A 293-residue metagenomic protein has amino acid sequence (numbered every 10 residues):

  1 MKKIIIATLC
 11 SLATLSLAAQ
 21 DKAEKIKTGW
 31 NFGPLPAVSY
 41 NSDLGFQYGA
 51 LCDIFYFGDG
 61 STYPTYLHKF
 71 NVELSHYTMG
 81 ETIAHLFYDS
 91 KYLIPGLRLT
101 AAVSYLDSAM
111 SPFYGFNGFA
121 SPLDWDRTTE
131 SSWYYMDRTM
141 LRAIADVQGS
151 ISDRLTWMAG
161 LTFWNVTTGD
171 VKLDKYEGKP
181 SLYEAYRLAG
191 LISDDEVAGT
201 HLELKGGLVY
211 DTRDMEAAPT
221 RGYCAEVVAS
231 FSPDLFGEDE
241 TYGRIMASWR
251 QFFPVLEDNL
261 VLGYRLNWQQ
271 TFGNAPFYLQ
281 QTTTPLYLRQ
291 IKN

Functional and structural regions predicted by a protein language model:
K2-T8: Sec-dependent signal peptide recognition, specifically the positively charged N-region followed immediately by
C10-A18: Hydrophobic h-region of N-terminal signal peptides that target proteins for export in Gram-negative bacteria
T14, V147, D234: Conserved catalytic-core segments centered on acid/base and nucleophilic motifs
K22-F32, S39-E196: Gram-negative/organellar outer-membrane beta-barrel architecture
F32-P34, H68-V72, L97-V103, T156-A159 (+4 more regions): Transmembrane beta-strands of outer-membrane beta-barrel proteins
H85, L204-V209, R213-N293: C-terminal outer-membrane beta-barrel translocator/porin domains of Gram-negative envelope proteins and their
L182-R213, Q290-K292: Outer-membrane beta-barrel transmembrane domain signature of Gram-negative proteins, especially the mid-to-C-terminal
